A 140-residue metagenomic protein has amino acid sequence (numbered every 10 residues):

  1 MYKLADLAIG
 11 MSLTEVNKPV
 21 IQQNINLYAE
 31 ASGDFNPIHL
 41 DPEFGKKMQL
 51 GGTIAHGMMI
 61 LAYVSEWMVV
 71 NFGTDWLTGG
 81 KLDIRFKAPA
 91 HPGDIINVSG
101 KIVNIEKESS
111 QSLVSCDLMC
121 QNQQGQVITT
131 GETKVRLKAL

Functional and structural regions predicted by a protein language model:
M1-A55: Catalytic strand-loop segment that frames the active site of acyl-thioester-processing enzymes
M1-L13, H91-L140: HotDog/MaoC-like acyl-thioester-processing domains
I9, V16, N24, D34 (+3 more regions): A generic structural signal for short beta-strands and their flanking turns/coil linkers
V20, F86, V135-L137: Hydrophobic residues in beta-strands and at strand termini
E30-D34, V69-T74, Q123: Short, intrinsically disordered, mixed-charge
P37-H39, Y63, T78-G79, I84-F86 (+4 more regions): Short, intrinsically disordered/low-complexity patches at protein termini and at juxtamembrane boundaries
K46-A55, L61-I102: Hydrophobic beta-strand-centered segment that forms part of the acyl-chain substrate-binding groove
